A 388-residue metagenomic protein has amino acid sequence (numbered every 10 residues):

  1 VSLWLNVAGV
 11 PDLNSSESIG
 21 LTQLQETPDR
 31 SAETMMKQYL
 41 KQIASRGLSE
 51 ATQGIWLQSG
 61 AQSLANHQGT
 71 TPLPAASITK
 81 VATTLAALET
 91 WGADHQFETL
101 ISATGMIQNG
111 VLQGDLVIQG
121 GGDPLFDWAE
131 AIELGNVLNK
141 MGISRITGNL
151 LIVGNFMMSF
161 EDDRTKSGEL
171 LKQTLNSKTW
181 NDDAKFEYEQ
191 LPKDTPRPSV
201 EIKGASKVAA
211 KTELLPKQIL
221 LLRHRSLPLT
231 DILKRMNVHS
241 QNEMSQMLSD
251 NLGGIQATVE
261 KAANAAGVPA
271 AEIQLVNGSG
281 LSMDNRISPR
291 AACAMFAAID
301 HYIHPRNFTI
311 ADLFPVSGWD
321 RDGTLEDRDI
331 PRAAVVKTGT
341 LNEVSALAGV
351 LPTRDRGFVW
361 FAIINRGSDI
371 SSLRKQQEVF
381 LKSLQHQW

Functional and structural regions predicted by a protein language model:
W4-P72, G135-K140: Beta-lactamase-like hydrolase cores
L21-R30, N66-A75, L116-L125, K217-R223 (+5 more regions): Second-shell loop/turn segments in exported
E50-T52, T70, A76-T79, D94-E98 (+9 more regions): Extracytoplasmic
A75-D94, L150, M236, F361: Active-site SXXK
E89-T104, R306-A311: Short, well-structured active-site flanking segments
T104-N155: Active-site-adjacent, His/Asp/Glu-enriched structural segments that form or flank metal-binding and acid/base networks
F156-L313, D320: A small/polar active-site loop signature that marks catalytic segments
S282-I287, A291, A297-W388: C-terminal soluble interaction/assembly domains
